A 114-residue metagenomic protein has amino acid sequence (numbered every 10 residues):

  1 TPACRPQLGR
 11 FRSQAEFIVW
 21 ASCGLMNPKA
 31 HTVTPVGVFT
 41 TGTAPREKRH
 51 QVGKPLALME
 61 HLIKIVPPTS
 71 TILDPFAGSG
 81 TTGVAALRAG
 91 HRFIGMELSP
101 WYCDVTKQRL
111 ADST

Functional and structural regions predicted by a protein language model:
T1-D104: Core catalytic lobe of class I
K107-T114: S-adenosyl-L-methionine
